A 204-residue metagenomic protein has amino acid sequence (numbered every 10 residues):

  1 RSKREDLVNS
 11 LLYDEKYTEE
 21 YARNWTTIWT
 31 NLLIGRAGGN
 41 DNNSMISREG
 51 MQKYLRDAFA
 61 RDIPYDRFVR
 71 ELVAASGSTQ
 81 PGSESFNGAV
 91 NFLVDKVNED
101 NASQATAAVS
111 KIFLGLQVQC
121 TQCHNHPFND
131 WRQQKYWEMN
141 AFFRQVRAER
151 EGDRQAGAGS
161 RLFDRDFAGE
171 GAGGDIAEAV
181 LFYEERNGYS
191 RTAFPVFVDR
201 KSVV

Functional and structural regions predicted by a protein language model:
R1-V204: Short, structured secondary-structure elements that scaffold catalytic or ligand/cofactor-binding regions
